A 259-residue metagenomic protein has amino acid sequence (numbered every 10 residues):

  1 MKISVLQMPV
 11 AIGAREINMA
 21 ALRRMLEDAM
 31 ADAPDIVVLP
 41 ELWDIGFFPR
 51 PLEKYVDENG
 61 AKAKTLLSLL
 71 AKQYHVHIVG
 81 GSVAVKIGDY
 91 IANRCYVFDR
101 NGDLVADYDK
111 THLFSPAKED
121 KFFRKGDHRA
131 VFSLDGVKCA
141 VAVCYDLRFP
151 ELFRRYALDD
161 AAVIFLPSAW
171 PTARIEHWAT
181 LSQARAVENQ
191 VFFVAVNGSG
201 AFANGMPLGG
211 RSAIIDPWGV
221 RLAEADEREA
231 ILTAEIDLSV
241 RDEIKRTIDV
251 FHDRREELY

Functional and structural regions predicted by a protein language model:
M1-A14, V38, R94, D107 (+2 more regions): Active-site-proximal beta-strand elements of phosphoester/diester hydrolases
L6, Y108, F132, V196 (+2 more regions): Hydrophobic residues at beta-strand termini and immediately following loops that shape nucleotide-binding pockets
R15-N101, D107, P171-V191: Cys-nucleophile CN-hydrolase/nitrilase-fold catalytic domain and related Cys-dependent amidase chemistry that acts on
I45, L52, Y96, Y108-F114 (+2 more regions): Short beta->alpha transition motifs characteristic of CBS
G60-V79, R148-L232: CN hydrolase (nitrilase-like) catalytic-core segments centered on the catalytic cysteine and neighboring Lys/Glu
G80-S82, R94-V97, A130, S212-I214 (+1 more regions): Short beta-strand scaffold segments in enzyme catalytic cores
K86-D159, T172-T180, K245-V250: Active-site catalytic loop in hydrolytic enzyme cores
D242-Y259: A conserved C-terminal secondary-structure "cap"
